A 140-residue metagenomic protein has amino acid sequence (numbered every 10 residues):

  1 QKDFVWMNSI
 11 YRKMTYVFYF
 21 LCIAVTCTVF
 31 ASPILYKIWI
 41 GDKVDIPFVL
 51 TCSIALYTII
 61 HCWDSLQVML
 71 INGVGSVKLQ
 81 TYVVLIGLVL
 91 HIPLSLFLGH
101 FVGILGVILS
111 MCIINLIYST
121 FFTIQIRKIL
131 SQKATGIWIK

Functional and structural regions predicted by a protein language model:
Q1, D45-P47, V102, Q125 (+1 more regions): Serine/threonine-rich low-complexity intrinsically disordered regions
Q1-D42, I46, A55, W63 (+2 more regions): Specific pore-lining/lateral-gate transmembrane helices of multi-pass inner-membrane transport and insertion machines
K2-V5, K128-K140: Interhelical loop/hinge segments that connect adjacent transmembrane helices in multipass membrane
V25-T26, F30, V49-G75, L79-G99 (+1 more regions): Short runs within selected transmembrane alpha-helices of multi-pass transporters and secretion channels
L35, W39-K43, V102, G106 (+1 more regions): Membrane-interfacial segments
